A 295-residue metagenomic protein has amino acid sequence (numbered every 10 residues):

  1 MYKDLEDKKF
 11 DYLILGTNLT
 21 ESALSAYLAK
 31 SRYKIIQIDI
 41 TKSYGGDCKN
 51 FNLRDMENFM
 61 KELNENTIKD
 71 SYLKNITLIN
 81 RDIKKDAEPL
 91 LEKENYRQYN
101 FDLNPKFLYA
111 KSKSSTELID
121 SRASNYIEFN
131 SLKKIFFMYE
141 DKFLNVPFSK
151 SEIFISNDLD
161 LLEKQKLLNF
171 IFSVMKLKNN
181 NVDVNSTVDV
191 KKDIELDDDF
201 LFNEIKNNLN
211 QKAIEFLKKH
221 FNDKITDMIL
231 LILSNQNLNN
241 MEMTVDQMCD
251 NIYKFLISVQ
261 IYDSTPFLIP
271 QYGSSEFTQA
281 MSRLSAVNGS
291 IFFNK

Functional and structural regions predicted by a protein language model:
M1-K9, F59-D70, T187-V188, E242-D250: Eukaryotic N-terminal low-complexity, Ser/Thr- and Lys/Arg-rich leader segments that predominantly function as
D4-T20, I36: Beta1/beta-strand and adjacent pyrophosphate-binding region of the FAD-binding site in flavoprotein oxidoreductases
Y12-I14, S25-L28, I35-D39, L118 (+3 more regions): Structural signal for hydrophobic/aromatic residues that build the beta-strand cores of folded beta-sheet domains
L13-L15, A29-R54, N64-N75: Glycine-rich FAD pyrophosphate-binding loop
T20-L24, N52, A110-S114, A213 (+2 more regions): Alpha-helical interaction elements in eukaryotic regulators
D82-V245: Mobile amphipathic helical/loop "lid" adjacent to a hydrophobic cofactor/ligand pocket
N237-Y262: Active-site-adjacent "gating/activation" loops or surface patches in catalytic cores
Y253-K295: Helical element adjacent to the flavin cofactor pocket in flavoenzyme catalytic cores
